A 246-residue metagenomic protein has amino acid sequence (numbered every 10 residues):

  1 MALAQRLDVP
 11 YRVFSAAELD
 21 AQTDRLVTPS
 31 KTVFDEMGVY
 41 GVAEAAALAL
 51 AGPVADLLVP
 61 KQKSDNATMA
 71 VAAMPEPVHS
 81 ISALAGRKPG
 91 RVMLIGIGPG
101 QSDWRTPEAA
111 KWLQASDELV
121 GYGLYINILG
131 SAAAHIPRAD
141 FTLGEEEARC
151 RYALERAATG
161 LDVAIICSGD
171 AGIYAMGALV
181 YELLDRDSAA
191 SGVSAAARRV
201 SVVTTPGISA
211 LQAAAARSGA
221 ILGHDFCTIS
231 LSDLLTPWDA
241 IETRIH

Functional and structural regions predicted by a protein language model:
M1, A72, Y122, R217-G219: Conserved mixed alpha/beta catalytic, RNA-binding, or beta-rich assembly cores of soluble enzyme, regulatory
A2-M37, G86-T205: Class I S-adenosyl-L-methionine
E18, K63, D170, S232-D233: Glycine-rich beta-alpha junction loops
E18-L19, F34-D56, L235-E242: Extended, charge-rich low-complexity interaction segments
A43-S80: C-terminal edge-of-domain segments
L48-G52, P60-K63, A83-P89, K111-W112 (+5 more regions): Solvent-exposed alpha-helices and their adjacent loops that cap or buttress functional pockets in soluble metabolic
L58-Q62, A70-A72, L94-G98, I165-S168 (+2 more regions): Short beta-strand segments
L84-R91, A189-S201, S209-H246: Beta-strand/loop-alpha-helix module characteristic of Rossmann-like adenine-cofactor folds
